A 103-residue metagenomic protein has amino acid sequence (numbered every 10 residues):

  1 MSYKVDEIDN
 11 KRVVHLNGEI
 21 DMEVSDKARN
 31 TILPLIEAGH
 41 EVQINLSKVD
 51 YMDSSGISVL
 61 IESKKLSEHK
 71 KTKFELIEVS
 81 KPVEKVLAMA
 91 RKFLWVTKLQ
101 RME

Functional and structural regions predicted by a protein language model:
M1-Y51, E62-E103: STAS-like cytosolic regulatory interaction modules
